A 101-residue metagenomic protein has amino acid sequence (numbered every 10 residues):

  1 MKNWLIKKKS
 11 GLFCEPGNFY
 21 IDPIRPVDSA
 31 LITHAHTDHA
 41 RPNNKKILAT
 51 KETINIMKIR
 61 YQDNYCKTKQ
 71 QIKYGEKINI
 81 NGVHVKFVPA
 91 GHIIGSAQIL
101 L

Functional and structural regions predicted by a protein language model:
K2-C14, Y20-I24, S29, T37-L101: His/Asp/Glu-rich metal-coordinating catalytic cores of metallo-dependent phosphodiesterases/hydrolases acting on
H34: Conserved G/P- and acidic residue-centered "switch" motifs that form tight phosphate/ATP-binding loops in soluble
